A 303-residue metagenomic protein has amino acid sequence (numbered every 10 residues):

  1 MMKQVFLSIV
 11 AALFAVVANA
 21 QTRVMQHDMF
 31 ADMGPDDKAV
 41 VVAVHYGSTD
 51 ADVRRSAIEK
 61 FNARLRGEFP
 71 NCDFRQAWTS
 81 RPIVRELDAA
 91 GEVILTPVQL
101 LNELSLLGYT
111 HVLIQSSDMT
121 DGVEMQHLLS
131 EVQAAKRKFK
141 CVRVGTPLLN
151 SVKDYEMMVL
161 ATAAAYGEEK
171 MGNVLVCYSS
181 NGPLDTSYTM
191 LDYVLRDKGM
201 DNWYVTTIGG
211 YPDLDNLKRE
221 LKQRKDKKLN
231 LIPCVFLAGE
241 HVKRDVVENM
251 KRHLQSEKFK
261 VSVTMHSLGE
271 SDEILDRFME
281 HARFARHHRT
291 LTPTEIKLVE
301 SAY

Functional and structural regions predicted by a protein language model:
M1-M2, S105: Universal eukaryotic N-terminal targeting presequences
M2-I9: Sec-dependent signal peptide recognition, specifically the positively charged N-region followed immediately by
A11-N19: Hydrophobic h-region of N-terminal signal peptides that target proteins for export in Gram-negative bacteria
Q21-Y303: Extended amphipathic ligand-handling, pore-lining, and cofactor/metal-binding catalytic surfaces
